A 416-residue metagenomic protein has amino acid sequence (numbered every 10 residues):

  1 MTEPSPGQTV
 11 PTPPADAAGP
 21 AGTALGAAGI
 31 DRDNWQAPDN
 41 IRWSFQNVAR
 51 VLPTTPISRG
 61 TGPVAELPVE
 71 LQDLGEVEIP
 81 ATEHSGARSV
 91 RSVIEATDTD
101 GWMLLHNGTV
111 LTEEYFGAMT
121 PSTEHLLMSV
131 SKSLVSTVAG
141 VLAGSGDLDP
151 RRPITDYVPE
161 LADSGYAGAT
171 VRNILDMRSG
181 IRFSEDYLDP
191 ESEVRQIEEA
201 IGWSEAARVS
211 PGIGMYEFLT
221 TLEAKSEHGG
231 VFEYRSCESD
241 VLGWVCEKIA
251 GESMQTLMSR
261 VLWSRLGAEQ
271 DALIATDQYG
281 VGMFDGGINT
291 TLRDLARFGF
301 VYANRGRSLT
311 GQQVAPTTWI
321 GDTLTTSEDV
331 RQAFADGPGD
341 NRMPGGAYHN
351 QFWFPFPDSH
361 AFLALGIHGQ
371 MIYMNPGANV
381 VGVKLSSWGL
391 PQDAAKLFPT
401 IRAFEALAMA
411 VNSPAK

Functional and structural regions predicted by a protein language model:
M1-T120, D147-L148, L175-D176, G180 (+2 more regions): N-terminal leader/targeting segments and the immediately adjacent pre-domain N-terminus
G108, L126-P150, I174, L242-C246 (+1 more regions): Active-site SXXK
T109-E114, P153-D156, P190-E227, E252-D271: Short, charged, amphipathic alpha-helices and their helix-cap/turn boundaries
P121, L126, G144-D186, T221 (+3 more regions): Active-site helix/loop module of the DD-peptidase/beta-lactamase fold, centered on the serine-lysine SxxK catalytic
M177, C237-V245, F284-S308, Q370-S386: Active-site-proximal alpha-helical segments within enzyme catalytic domains
M258-E328: Active-site-proximal binding-pocket segments
E269-A275, G321-V381: Active-site Gly/Thr loop motif
N375-A378, L385-K416: C-terminal accessory segments of extracellular proteins
